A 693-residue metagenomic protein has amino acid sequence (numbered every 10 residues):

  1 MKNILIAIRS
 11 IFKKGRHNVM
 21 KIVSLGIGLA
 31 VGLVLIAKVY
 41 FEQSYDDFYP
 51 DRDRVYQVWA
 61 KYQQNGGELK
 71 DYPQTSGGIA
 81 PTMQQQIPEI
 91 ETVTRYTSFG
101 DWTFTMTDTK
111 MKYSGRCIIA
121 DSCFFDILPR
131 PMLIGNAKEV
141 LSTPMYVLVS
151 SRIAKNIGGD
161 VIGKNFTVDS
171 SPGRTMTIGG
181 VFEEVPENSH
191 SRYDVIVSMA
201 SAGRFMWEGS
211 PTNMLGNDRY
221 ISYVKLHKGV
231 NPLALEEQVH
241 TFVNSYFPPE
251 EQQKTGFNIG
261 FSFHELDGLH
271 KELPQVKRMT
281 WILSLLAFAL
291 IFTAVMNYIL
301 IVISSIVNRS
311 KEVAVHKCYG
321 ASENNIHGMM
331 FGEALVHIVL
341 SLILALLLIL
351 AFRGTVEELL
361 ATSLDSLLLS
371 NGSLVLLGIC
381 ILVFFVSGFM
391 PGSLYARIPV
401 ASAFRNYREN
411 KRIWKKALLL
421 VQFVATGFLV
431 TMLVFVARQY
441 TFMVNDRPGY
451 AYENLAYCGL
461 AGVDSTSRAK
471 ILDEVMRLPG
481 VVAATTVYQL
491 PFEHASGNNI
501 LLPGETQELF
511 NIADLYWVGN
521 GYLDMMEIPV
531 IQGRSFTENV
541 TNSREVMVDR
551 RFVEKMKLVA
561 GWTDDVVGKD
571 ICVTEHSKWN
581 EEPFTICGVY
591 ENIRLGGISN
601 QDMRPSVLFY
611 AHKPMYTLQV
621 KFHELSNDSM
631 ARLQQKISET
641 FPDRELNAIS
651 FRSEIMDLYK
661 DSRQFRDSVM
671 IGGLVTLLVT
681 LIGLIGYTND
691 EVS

Functional and structural regions predicted by a protein language model:
K2-I4, I8-N18, Y49, H240-A289 (+5 more regions): Membrane-helix entry/capping segments
I4-F12, R16, M20, M296-H337 (+2 more regions): Intracellular coupling helices
I6, F12-S44, K415-Q439, Y450: Short, strongly hydrophobic transmembrane alpha-helices
M20-V31, W281-L300, E333-A345, G372-C380 (+3 more regions): Alpha-helical transmembrane segments of integral membrane proteins
V34, S245, A334-I398, R438: Small-residue-rich transmembrane alpha-helices
L35-T103, P211, L215-V224, E236-Q238 (+3 more regions): Membrane-proximal extracellular/periplasmic loop immediately following the first transmembrane helix
Q43-R52, D194-I196, A202-W207, E251-Q252 (+4 more regions): Short juxtamembrane loops and helix-capping segments at transmembrane helix boundaries of multi-pass membrane proteins
D121-L133, V147-Q275, D473, R477-L658: Mid-to-C-terminal secondary-structure elements that act as membrane-proximal/extracytoplasmic interface segments
